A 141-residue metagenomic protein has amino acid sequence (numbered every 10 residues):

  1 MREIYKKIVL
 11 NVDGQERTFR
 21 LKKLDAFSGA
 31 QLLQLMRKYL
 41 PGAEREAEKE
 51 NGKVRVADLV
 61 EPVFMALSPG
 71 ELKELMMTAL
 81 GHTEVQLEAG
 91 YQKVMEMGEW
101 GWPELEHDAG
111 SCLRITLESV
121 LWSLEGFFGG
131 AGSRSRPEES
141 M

Functional and structural regions predicted by a protein language model:
M1-N11: Short acidic, Pro/Gly- and aromatic-enriched capping/linker segments at domain boundaries
L21-D25: Short, proline-centered helix/strand-breaking motifs
A26-M141: Short, surface-exposed, charged amphipathic helix/loop patches that serve as local interaction elements
